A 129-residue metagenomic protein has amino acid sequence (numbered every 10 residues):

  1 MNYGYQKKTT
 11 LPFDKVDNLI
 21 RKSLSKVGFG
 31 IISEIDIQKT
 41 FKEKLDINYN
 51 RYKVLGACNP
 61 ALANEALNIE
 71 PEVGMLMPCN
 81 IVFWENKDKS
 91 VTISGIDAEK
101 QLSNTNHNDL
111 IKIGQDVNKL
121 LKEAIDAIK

Functional and structural regions predicted by a protein language model:
M1-V27, D126: Terminal, regulation- and interaction-focused segments at domain boundaries
D17, N59, N118-L121: Short amphipathic alpha-helical/adjacent loop interface patches that line ligand and macromolecule-binding sites
R21, Q38-K39, K122: Short glycine-/small-residue-rich flexible loop motifs, especially phosphate/cofactor-binding loops
L24, M75-D88, I125-K129: Short secondary-structure transition/capping segments
G30, D36-C79: Compact, glycine-rich, soluble single-domain proteins
N80-H107: Beta-strand/loop substructures that line and gate deep hydrophobic ligand-binding cavities in soluble
N104-K129: Well-ordered alpha/beta subsegment
